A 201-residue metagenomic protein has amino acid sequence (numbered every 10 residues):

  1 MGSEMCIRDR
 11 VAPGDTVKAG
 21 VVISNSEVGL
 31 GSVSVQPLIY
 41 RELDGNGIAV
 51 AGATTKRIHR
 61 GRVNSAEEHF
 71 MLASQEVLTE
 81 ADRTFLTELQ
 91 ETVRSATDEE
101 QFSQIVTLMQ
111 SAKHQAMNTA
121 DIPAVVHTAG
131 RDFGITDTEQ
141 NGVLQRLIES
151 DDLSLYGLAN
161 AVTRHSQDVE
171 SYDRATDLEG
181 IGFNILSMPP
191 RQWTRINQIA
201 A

Functional and structural regions predicted by a protein language model:
G2-C6: Short, small-residue-biased leader/transition segments that mark boundaries at the very start of proteins
V11-A201: Intrinsically disordered, low-complexity regions enriched in serine/threonine
